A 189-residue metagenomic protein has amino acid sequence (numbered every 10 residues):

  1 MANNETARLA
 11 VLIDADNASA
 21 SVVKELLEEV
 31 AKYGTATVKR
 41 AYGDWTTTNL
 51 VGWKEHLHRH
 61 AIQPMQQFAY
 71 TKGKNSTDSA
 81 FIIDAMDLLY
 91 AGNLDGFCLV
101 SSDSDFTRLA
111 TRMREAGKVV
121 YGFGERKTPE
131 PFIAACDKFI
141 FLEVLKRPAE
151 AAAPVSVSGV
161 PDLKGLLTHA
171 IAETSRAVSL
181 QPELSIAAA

Functional and structural regions predicted by a protein language model:
M1-T6, L145-P161: Intrinsically disordered, low-complexity linkers and terminal tails enriched in Pro/Gly and often acidic or mixed-charge
M1-Y90, V119: Domain-level signal for Mg2+-assisted phosphodiester chemistry and nucleotide/NA-binding surfaces in nucleic-acid
A20, K39, T107-T111, A116-F123 (+1 more regions): P-loop/Walker A NTP-binding module and the surrounding RecA-like catalytic core of P-loop NTPases
N49-K54, G124-A134: Short, glycine/polar-rich helix-capping loops at beta-to-alpha or helix-loop-helix junctions that flank or form
H60, A116, A135-C136: Short, structured coil segments at secondary-structure junctions
D84-R114, V119: Exposed acidic/Ser/Thr-rich ligand/metal-binding surfaces
Y121, I133-E150: Conserved phosphate-handling catalytic cores of large alpha/beta enzymes
A152-A189: N-terminal regulatory modules in eukaryotic regulatory proteins
